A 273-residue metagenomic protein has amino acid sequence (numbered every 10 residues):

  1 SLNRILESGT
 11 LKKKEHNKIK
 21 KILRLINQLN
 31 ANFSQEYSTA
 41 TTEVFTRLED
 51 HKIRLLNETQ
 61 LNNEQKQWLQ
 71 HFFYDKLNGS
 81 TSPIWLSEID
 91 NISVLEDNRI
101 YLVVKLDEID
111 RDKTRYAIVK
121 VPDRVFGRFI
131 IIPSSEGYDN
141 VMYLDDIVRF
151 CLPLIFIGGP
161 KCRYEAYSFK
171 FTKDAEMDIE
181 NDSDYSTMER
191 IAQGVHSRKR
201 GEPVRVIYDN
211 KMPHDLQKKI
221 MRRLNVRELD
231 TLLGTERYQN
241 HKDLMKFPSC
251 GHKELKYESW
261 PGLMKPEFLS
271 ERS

Functional and structural regions predicted by a protein language model:
S1-S273: N-terminal localization/anchoring segments of enzymes in phospholipid and broader phosphate metabolism
